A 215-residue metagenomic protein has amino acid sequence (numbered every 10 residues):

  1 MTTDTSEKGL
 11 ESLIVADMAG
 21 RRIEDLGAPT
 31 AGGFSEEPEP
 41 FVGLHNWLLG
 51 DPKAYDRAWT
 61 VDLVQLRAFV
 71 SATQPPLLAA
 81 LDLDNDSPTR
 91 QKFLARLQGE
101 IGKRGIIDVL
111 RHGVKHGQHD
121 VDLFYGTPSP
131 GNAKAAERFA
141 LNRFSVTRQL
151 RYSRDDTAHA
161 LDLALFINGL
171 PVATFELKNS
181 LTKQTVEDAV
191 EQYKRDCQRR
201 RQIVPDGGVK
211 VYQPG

Functional and structural regions predicted by a protein language model:
M1-G215: An alpha-helical interface "stripe"
